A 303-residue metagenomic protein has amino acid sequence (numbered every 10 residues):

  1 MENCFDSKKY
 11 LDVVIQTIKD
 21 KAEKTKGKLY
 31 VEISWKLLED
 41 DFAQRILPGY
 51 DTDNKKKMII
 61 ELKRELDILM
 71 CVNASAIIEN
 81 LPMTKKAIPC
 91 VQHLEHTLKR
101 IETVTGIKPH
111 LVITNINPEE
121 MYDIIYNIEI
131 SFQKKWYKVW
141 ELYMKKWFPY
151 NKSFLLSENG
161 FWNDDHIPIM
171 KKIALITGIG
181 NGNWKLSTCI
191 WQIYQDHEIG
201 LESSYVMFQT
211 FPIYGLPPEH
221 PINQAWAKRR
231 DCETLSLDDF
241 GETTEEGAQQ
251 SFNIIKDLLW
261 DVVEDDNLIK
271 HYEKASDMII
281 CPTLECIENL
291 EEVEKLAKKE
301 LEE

Functional and structural regions predicted by a protein language model:
M1-L175, Q192-E303: Flexible phosphate-sensing "switch/lid" loops adjacent to ATP/NTP-binding sites across phosphate-transfer
T177-I179: Residues at the beta-strand->loop junction immediately N-terminal to the Walker
N181-N183: Walker A (P-loop) phosphate-binding loop of P-loop NTPases
S187-T188: Hydrophobic positions on the alpha1 helix immediately C-terminal to the Walker A/P-loop
